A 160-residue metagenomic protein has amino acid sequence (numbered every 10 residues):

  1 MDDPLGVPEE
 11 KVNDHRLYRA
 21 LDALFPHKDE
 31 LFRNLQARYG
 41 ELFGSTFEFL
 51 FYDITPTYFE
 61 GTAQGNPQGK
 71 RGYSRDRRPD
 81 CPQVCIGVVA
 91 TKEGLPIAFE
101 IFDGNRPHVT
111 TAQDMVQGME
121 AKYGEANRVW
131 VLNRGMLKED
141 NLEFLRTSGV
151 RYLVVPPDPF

Functional and structural regions predicted by a protein language model:
M1-F160: Anion-binding and metal-coordination hotspots
